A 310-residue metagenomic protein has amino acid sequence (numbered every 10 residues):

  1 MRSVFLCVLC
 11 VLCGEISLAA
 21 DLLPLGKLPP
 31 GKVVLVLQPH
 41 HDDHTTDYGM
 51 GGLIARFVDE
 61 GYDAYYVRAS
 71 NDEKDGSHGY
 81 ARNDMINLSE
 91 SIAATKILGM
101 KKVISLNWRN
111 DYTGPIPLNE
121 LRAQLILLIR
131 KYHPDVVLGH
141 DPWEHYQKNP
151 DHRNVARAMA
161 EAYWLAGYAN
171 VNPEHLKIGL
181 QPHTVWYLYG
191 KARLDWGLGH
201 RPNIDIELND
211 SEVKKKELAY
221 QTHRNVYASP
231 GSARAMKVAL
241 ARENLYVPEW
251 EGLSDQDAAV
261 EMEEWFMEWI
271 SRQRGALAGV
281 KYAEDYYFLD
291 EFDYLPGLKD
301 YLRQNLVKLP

Functional and structural regions predicted by a protein language model:
M1-C13: Short, low-complexity, charge-dense intrinsically disordered segments
L18-K131, E161, Y168: Active-site rim/loop-helix segments in enzyme catalytic domains that contact anionic ligands
D21, P30-G31, Y168-T184, K191-P310: C-terminal accessory domains and tails appended to enzymatic cores
H41, W143, H223: Acidic beta-to-alpha connecting loop that harbors the catalytic carboxylate
M50, N87, L121, L125 (+3 more regions): Stable alpha-helical elements in mature extracytoplasmic
W108, G139-P142, A192-R193: Short, well-ordered beta-to-alpha junction loops that form the rim of enzyme active sites and present histidine/acidic
R130-E174: Active-site adenylate/phosphate-handling loop in enzymes that bind or generate adenylated species
